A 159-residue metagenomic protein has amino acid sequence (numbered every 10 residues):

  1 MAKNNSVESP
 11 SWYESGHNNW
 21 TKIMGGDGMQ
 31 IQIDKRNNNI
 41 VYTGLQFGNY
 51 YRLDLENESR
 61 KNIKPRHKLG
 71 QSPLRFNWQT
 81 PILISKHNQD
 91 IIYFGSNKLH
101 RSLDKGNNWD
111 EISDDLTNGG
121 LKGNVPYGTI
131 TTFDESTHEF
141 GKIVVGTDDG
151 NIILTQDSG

Functional and structural regions predicted by a protein language model:
M1-G159: Beta-propeller blade termini and top-face loops
